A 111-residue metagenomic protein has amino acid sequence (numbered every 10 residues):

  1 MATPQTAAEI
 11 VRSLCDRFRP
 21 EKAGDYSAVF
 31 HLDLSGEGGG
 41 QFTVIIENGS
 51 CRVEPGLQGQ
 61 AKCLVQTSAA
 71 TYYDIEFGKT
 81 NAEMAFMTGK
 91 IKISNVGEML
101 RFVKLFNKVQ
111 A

Functional and structural regions predicted by a protein language model:
M1-A111: Feature captures hydrophobic
